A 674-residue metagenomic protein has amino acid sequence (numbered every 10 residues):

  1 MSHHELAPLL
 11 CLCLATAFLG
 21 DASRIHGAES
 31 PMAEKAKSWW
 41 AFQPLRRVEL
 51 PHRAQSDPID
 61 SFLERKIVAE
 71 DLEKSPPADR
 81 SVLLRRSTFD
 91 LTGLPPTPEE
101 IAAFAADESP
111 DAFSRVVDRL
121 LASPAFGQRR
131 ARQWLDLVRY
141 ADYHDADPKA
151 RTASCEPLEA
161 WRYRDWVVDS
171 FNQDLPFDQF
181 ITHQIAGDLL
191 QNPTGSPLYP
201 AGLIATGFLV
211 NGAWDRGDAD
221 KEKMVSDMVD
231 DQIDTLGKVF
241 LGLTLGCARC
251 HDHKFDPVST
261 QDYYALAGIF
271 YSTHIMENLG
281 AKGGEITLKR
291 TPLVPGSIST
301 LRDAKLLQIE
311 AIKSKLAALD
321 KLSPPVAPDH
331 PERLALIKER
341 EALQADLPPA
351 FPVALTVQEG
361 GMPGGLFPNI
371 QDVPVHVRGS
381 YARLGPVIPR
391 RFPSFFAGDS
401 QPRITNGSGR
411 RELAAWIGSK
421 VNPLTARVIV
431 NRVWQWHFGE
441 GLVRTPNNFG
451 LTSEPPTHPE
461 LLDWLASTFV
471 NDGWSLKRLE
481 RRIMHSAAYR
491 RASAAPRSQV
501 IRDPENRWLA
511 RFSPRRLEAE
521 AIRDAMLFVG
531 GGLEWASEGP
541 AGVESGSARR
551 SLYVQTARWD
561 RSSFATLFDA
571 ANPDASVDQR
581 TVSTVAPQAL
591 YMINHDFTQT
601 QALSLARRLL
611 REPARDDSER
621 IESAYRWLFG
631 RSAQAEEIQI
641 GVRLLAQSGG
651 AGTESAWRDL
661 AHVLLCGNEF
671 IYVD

Functional and structural regions predicted by a protein language model:
M1-A7: Positively charged n-region of N-terminal signal peptides that target proteins for export
P8-D21: Bacterial N-terminal signal peptides
G27-L50, R132, V138-R139, Y143 (+4 more regions): Post-cleavage N-terminal segment of exported redox proteins
A54-R85, D90, L94-A125, Y143-T194 (+7 more regions): Primarily short, surface-exposed interaction patches in extracytoplasmic proteins
I185, Y264-S272, I483-R491, V663-L664: Acidic helix/loop microenvironments that form the catalytic cleft of cell-wall polysaccharide enzymes
L190, T194, L198-L306, R561 (+2 more regions): Sequence context surrounding c-type heme c attachment/ligation sites in exported
L660: Globin-like tetrapyrrole-binding proteins
